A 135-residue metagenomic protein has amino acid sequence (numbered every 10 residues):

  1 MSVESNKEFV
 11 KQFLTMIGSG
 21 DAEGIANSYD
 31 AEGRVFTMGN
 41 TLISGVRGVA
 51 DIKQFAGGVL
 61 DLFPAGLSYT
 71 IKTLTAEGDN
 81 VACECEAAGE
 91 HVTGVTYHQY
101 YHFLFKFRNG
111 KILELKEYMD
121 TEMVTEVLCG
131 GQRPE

Functional and structural regions predicted by a protein language model:
M1-N27, A31, G131-E135: Short, low-complexity N-terminal intrinsically disordered segments enriched in polar/charged residues
G24, D30-E77: A solvent-exposed, acidic/Ser-Thr-rich amphipathic alpha-helical stretch
S28, A76-D79, K106-I112: Short, solvent-exposed coil/turn segments at beta-strand boundaries
Y29-D30, A87-G89, F103: Short beta-strand segments enriched in hydrophobic/aromatic residues within well-folded beta-rich domains
P64, G89-Y97: Short, cysteine-centered beta-strand-loop-beta hairpins and adjacent loop/turn segments enriched in charged/polar
S68-Y69, Y97-H102: Short, surface-exposed coil-to-beta transition loops
G78-A87: A short hydrophobic beta-strand element
F103-E126: Short beta-strand edge/turn micro-motifs at domain boundaries
